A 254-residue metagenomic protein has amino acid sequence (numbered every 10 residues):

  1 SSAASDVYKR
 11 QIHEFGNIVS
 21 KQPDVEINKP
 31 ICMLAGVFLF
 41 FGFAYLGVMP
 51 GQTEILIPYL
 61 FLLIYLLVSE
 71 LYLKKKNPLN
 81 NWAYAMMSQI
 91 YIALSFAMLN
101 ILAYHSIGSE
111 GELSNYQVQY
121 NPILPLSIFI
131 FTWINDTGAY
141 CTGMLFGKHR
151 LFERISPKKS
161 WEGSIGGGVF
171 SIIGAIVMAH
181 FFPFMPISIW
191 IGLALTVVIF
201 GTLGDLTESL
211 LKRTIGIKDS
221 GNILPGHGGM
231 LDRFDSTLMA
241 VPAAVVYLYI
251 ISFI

Functional and structural regions predicted by a protein language model:
S1-L195: Membrane-embedded alpha-helical bundles of polytopic integral membrane proteins
N135, I165, L231-M239: Membrane-embedded alpha-helical segments of transport systems, primarily multispan ion/solute transporters
Y140-G143, K212, A240: Generic transmembrane alpha-helix signature in multi-pass membrane proteins, especially transporters/channels
T214-T237: Interfacial loop-to-transmembrane junctions
L238, P242, V246-Y247: Hydrophobic alpha-helical transmembrane segments of membrane transport and translocation systems, primarily multi-pass
L248-I254: Juxtamembrane boundary at the C-terminal end of a transmembrane helix
